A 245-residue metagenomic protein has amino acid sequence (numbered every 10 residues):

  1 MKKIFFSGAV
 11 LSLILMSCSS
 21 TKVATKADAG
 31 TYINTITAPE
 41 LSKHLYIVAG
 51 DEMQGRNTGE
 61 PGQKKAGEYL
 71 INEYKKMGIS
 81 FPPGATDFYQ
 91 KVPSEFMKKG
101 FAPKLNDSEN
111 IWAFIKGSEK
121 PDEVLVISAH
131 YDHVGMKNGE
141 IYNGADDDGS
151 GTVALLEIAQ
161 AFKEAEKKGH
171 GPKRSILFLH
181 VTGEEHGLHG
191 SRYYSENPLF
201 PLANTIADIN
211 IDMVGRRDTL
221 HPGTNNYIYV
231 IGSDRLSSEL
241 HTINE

Functional and structural regions predicted by a protein language model:
I14-S17: C-terminal motif of bacterial Sec signal peptides marking the signal peptidase cleavage site
S19-T21: Bacterial signal peptide processing site
A24, D28-G30, N34-K65, M77 (+2 more regions): N-terminal capping segment at the start of a domain
K26-T35, D51-P61, M97-A102, G139-D148 (+2 more regions): Second-shell loop/turn segments in exported
H44-A49, Q90-K91, N110-F114, V124-S128 (+2 more regions): Structural recognition of the beta-strand scaffold that forms the well-ordered cores of secreted hydrolase catalytic
R56-I115: A non-catalytic alpha/beta surface segment that caps or lines the substrate-entry region of metallo-dependent hydrolase
I111-A113, I127-G187: Alpha-helical metal-binding/catalytic segments enriched in His/Glu/Asp
V181-E245: Metal-dependent peptidase/peptidase-like ectodomains
